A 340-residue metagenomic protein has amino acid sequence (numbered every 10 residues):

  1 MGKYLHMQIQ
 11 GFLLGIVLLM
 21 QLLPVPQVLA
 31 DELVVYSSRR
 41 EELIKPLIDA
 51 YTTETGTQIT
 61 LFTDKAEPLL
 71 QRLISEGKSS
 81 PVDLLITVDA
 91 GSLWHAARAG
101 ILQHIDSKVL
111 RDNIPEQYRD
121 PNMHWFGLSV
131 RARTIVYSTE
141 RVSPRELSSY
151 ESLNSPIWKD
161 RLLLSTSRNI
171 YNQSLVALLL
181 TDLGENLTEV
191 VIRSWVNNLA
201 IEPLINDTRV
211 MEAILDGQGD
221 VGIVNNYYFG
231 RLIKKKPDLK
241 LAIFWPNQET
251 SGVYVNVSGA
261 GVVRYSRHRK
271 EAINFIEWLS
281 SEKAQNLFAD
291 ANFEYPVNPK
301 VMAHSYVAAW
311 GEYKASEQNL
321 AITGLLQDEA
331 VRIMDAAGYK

Functional and structural regions predicted by a protein language model:
A30-W94, K340: Early extracytoplasmic/lumenal segment of secretory-pathway proteins
L47, V191, S258, S266-L279 (+1 more regions): Short amphipathic alpha-helical coupling segments at ligand-binding clamshell hinges and other catalytic/signaling
P81-Q218: Extracytoplasmic ligand-binding site segments that recognize negatively charged/polar headgroups
G91-H95, L215, D220-K240: A ligand-binding cleft/hinge motif common to bilobed small-molecule-binding domains
P115, R131, I192-V196, P203-L204 (+1 more regions): Periplasmic-binding protein-like
T134-R141, T181, V255-H268, L287-F288: A bilobed periplasmic-binding-protein/Venus flytrap-type ligand-binding module shared by bacterial periplasmic
R161-S167, W278-M302: Periplasmic-binding protein-like
E294-K340: An extracytoplasmic/periplasmic, membrane-proximal ligand-sensing/linker region
